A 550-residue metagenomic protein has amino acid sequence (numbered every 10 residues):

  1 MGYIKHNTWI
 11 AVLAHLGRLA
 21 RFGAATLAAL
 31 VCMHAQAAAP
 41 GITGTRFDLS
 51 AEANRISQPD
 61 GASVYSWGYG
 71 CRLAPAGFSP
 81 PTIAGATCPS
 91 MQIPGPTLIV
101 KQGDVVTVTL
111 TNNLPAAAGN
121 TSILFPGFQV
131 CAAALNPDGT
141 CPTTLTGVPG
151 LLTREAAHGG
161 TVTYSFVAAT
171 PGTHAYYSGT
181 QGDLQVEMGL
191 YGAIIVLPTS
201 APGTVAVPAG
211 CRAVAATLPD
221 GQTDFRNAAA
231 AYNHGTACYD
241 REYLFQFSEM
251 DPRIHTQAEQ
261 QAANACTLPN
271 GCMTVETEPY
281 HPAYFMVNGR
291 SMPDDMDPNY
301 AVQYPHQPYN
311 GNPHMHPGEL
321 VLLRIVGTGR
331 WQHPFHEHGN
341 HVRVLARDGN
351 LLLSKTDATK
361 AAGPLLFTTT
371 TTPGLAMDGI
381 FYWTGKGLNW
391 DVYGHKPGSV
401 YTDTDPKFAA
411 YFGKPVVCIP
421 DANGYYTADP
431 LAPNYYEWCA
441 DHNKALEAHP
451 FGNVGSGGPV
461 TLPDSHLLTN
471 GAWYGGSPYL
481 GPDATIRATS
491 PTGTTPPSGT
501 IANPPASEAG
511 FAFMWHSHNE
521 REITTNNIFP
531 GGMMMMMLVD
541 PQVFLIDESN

Functional and structural regions predicted by a protein language model:
M1-R18: N-terminal secretory signal peptides that target proteins for export/translocation
G2-H6, Q36-N550: Copper-binding active sites and cupredoxin-like electron-transfer domains, recognizing His/Cys-rich ligand loops
T8, R21-A24, T524: Sequence-pattern detector for short linear motifs and compositional/periodic biases rather than a specific fold
A20-C32: Bacterial N-terminal signal peptides
